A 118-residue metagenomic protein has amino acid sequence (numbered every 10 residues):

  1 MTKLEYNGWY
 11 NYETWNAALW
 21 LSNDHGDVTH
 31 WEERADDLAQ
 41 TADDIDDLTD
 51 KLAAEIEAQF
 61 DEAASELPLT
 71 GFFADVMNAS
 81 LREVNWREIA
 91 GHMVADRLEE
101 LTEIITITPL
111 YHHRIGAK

Functional and structural regions predicted by a protein language model:
M1-K118: Acidic interaction surfaces
